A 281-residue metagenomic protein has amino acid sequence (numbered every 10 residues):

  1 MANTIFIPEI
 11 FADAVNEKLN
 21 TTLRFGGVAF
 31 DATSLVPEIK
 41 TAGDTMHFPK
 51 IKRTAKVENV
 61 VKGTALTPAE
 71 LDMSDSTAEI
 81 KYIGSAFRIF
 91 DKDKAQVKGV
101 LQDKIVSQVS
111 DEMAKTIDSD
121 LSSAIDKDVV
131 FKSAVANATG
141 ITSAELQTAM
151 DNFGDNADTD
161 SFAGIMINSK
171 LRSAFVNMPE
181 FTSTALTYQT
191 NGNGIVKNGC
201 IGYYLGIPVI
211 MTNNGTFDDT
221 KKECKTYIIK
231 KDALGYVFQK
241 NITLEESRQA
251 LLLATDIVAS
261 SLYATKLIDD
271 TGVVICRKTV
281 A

Functional and structural regions predicted by a protein language model:
A2-A32, E38-A55, L71-I80, M178-A281: Sequence/fold signature of self-assembling virion shell proteins
P49-R53, V60, F90: Acidic/polar N-terminal loop/beta-strand segments that form early-domain functional surfaces
T64-L71: Active-site-surrounding "flap" and adjacent substrate/cofactor-binding loops of secreted or lumenal enzymes, prototyped
D72-Q96: Short acidic, glycine/tyrosine-flanked loop/strand segments centered on an H-E-D-like triad
F90-D160, I275-A281: Alpha-helical scaffold segments that mediate packing/assembly in large oligomeric complexes
D91, I167-S169, S261: Short, structured patches in soluble enzyme cores that scaffold and shape functional sites
K127-C200: Extended, solvent-exposed, turn-rich assembly/linker loops in the middle of proteins
